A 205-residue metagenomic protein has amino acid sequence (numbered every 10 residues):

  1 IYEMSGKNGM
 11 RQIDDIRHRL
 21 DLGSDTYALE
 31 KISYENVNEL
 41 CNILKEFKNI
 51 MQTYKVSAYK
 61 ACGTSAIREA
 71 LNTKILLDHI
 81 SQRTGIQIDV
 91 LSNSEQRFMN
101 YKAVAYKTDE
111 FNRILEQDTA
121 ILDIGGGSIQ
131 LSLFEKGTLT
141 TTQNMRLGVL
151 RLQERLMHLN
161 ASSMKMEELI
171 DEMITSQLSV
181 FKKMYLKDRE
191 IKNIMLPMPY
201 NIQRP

Functional and structural regions predicted by a protein language model:
I1-M10: N-terminal basic/disordered segments at the start of proteins
M4-S5, I124, F134: Generic beta-strand structural signal
D15, L20-D21, D25-V56, K60 (+2 more regions): Helical "lid/coupling" subdomains associated with nucleotide-phosphate turnover
D118-L122: Conserved beta-strand elements of the Class I
G127-Q130: Acidic, divalent-metal-coordinating active-site segment for phosphoryl/phosphodiester hydrolysis, typified by short
